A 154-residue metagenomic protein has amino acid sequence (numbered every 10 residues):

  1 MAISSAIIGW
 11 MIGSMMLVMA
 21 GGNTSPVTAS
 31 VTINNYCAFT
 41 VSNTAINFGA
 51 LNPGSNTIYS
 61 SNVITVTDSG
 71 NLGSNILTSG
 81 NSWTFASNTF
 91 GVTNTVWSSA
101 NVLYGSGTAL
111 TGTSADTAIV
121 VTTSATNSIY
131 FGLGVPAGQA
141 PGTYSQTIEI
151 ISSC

Functional and structural regions predicted by a protein language model:
S4-S14: Bacterial N-terminal signal peptides
I12-S55, N62, T67, S79-S87 (+4 more regions): Short, polar/proline-rich extracytoplasmic segments that appear immediately after membrane translocation
P26, G54-T57, G107-G112, S128-Y130: A short linear-motif detector with a strong N-terminal bias
N71-I76: Short acidic/proline- and small/hydrophobic-mixed sequence motifs that coincide with surface turns and coil-to-beta
N101-A125: Extracellular adhesion/glycan-binding regions together with long Ser/Thr- and acidic-residue-rich low-complexity tracts
Y130-A137: Short, hydrophobic beta-strand segments
